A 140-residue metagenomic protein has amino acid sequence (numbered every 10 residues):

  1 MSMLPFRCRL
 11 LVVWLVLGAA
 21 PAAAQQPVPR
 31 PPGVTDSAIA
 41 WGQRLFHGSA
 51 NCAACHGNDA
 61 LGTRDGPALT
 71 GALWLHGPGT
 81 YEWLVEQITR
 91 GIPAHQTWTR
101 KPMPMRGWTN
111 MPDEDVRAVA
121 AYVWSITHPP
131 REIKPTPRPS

Functional and structural regions predicted by a protein language model:
M1-F6: N-terminal secretory signal peptides that target proteins for export/translocation
R9-A19: Bacterial N-terminal signal peptides
A23-H47, R138-S140: Electrostatic cytochrome c docking/interface patches
I39, Q43, G57-T89, M105-N110: Gly/Gly-Pro-rich "capping" loops immediately C-terminal to redox-active cysteine motifs in periplasmic/lumenal
H47, T89-P93, A121-H128: Sec-exported extracytoplasmic/periplasmic mature domains
G48-N51, D59, D115: Short pre-active-site segment immediately N-terminal to redox-active cysteine/selenocysteine motifs in thiol-based
A54: Short, cysteine/histidine-rich loop/knuckle motifs that typically chelate Zn2+
E82, R106-T136: C-terminal capping alpha-helices of c-type cytochrome domains
